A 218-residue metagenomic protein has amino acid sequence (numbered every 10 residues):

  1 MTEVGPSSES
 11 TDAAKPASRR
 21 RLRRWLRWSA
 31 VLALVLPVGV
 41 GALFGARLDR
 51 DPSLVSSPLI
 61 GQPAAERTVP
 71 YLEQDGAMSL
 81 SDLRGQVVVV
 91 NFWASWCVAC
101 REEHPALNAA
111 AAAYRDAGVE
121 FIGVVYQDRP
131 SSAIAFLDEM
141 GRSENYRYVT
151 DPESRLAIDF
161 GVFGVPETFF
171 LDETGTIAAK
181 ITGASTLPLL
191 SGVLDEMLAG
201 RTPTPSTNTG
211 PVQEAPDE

Functional and structural regions predicted by a protein language model:
M1-E66, G210-E218: N-terminal targeting signals for export/organelle localization
R67-V88: A short beta-strand-turn-helix
R84-G85, D116, S143, V162: Active-site acidic short loop of glycosyltransferases
V89-V90, F121: Hydrophobic beta-strand anchors of alpha/beta hydrolase catalytic cores
N91-C97, Y126: Aromatic-flanked redox-active Cys/Sec active sites in thiol-based oxidoreductases, especially the WC-centered
S95-E102, E167: C-type cytochrome heme c attachment motif
R101-G141, D151-D159, T209-E218: Structural microenvironment flanking redox-active thiols in thiol-disulfide oxidoreductases
D138-E144, T150-R201, P205-E218: Thiol/disulfide oxidoreductase modules built on the thioredoxin-like
